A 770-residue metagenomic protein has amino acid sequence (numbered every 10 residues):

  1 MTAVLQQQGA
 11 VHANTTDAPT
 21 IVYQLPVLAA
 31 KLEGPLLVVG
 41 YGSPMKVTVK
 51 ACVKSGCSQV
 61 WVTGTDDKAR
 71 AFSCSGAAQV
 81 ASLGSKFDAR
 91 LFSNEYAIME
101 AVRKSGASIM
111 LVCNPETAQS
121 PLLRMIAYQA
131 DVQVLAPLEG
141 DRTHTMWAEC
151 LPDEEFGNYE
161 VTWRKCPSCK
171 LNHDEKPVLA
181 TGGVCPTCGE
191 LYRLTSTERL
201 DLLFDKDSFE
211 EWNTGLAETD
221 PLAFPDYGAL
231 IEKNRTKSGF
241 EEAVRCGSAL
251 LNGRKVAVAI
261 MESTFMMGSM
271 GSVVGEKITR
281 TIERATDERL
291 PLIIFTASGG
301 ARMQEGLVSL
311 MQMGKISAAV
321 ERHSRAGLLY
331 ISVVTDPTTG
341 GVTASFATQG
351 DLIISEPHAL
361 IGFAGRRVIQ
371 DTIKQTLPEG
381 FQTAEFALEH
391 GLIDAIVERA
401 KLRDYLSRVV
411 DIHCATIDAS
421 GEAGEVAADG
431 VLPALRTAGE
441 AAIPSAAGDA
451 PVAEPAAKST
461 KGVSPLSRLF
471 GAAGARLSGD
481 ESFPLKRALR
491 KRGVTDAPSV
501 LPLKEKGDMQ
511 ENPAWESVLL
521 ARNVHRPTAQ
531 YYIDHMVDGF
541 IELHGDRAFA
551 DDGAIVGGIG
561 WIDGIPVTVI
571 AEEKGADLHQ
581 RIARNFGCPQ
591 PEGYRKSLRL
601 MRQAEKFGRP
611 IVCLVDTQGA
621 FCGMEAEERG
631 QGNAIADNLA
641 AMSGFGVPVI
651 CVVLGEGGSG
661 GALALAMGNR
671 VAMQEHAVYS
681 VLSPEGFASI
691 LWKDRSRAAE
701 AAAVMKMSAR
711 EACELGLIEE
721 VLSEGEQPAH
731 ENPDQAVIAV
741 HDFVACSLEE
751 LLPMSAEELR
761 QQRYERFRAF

Functional and structural regions predicted by a protein language model:
T2-P152: ATP-binding N-terminal substructure of ATP-dependent carboxylate-amine bond-forming enzymes
T2-Q6, D153-I331, P337, Q349 (+4 more regions): Terminal-region recognition feature
Y41, T335-D336: Glycine-rich Rossmann-fold phosphate-binding loop(s) that bind the pyrophosphate of adenine dinucleotide cofactors
P44-T48, Q119-S120, T339-F346, G658-A664 (+1 more regions): Short glycine/serine/threonine-rich phosphate/pyrophosphate-binding segments that cradle anionic phosphate groups
V62-A77, Q119-L122, G341-V342, L377-E385 (+2 more regions): Short, glycine/polar-rich helix-capping loops at beta-to-alpha or helix-loop-helix junctions that flank or form
D66-A71, F87-A89, A118, G140-H144 (+8 more regions): Short gly/pro/ser/thr-enriched loop/turn and capping motifs at secondary-structure boundaries
R367-P378, E628-R629: Active-site-adjacent loop and "lid" segments of alpha/beta metabolic enzymes
W692-E700: Extended, non-catalytic structural segments that build the interaction scaffolds of large macromolecular assemblies
